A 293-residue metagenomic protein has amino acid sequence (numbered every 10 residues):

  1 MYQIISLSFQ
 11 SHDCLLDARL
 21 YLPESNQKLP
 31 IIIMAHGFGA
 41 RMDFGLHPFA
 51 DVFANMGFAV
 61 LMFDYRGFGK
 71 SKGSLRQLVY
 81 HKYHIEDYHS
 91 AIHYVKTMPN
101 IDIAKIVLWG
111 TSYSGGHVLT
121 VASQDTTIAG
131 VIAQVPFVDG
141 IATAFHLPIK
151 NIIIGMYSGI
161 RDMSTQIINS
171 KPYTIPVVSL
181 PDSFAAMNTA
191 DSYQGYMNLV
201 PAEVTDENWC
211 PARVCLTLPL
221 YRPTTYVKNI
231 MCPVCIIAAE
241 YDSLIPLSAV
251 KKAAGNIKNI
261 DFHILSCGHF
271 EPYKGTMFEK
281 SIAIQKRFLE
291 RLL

Functional and structural regions predicted by a protein language model:
M1-N26: N-terminal cap/lid segment of alpha/beta-hydrolase-fold proteins
G39-D51, Y65, S248: The serine-hydrolase catalytic nucleophile loop
V52-K72: Conserved alpha/beta-hydrolase
L78-M98: Alpha/beta-hydrolase active-site loop
L119-L199: Alpha/beta-hydrolase-fold enzymes
I230, I236-A238: Short beta-strand/loop motif that positions the catalytic acidic residue of the alpha/beta-hydrolase fold
S243-A249: Conserved alpha/beta-hydrolase "acid-adjacent" motif
G268-K280: Catalytic histidine-centered segment of alpha/beta-hydrolase-like enzymes
